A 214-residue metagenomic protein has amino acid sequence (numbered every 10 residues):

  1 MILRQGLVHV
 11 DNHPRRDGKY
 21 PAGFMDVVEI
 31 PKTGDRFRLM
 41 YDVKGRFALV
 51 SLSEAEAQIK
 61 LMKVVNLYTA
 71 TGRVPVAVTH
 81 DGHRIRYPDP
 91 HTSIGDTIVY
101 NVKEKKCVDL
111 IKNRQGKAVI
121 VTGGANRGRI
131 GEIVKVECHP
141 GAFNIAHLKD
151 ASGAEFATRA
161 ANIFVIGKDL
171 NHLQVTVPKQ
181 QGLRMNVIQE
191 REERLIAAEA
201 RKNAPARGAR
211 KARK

Functional and structural regions predicted by a protein language model:
M1-K214: Ferredoxin-like alpha/beta domains used as RNA- or RNAP-binding modules
